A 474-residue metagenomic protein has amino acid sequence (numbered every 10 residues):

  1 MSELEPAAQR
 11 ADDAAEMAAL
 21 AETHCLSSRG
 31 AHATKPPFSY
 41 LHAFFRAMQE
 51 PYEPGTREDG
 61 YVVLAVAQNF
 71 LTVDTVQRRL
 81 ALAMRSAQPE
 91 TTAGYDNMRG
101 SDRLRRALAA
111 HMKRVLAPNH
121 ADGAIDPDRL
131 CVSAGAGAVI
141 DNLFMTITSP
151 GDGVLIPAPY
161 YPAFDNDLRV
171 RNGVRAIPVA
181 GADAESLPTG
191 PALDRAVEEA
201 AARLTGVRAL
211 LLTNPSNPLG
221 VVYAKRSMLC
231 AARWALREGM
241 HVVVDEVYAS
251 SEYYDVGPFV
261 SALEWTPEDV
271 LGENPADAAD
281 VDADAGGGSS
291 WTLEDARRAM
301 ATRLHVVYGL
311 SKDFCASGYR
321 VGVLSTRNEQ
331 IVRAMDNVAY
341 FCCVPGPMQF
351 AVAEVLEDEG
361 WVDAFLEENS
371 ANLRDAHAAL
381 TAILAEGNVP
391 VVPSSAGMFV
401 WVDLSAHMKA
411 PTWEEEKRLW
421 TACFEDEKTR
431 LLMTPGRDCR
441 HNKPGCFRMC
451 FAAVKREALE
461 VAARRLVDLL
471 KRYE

Functional and structural regions predicted by a protein language model:
S2, A110, A124, A299-M300 (+3 more regions): PLP-dependent enzyme catalytic core of the Aspartate aminotransferase-like
A8-G135, A192, L356-E359, R472-E474: N-terminal small-domain helix-loop-helix segment of the aminotransferase-like
E90-R237, A249-D277, S289-E294, H305 (+1 more regions): Conserved core of the PLP fold type I
I125-P127, P393-F399, N442-P444: Short Gly/Ser/Thr- and Asp/Glu-enriched loop/turn motifs at secondary-structure junctions
I156, P178, V244, V352 (+1 more regions): Hydrophobic residues in well-ordered beta-strands that form the structural core
R237-E238, G387: Helix C-cap/helix->beta junction micro-motif
P275-D280, D284, S289, L293 (+2 more regions): PLP-dependent aminotransferase class I/II
L373-R374, G387-E427: Conserved PLP-binding catalytic core of the aspartate aminotransferase-like
